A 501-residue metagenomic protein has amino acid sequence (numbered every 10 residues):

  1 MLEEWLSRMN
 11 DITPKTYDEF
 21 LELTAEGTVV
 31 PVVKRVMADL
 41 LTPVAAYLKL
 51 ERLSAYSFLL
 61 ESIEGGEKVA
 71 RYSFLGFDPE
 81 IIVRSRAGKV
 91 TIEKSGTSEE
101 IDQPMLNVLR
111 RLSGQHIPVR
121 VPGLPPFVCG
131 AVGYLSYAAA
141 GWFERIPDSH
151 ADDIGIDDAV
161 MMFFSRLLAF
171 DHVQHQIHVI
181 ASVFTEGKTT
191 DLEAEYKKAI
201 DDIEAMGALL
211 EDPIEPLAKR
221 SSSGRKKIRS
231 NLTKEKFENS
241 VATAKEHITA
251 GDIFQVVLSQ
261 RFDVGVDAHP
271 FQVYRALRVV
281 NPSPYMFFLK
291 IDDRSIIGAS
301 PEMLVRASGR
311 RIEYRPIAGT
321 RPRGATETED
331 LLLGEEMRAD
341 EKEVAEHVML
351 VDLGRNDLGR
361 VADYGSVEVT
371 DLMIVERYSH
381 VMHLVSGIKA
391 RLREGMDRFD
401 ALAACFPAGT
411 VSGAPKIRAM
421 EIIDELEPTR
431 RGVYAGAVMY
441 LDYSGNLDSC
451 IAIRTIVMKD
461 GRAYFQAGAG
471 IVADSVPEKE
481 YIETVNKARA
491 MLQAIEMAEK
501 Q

Functional and structural regions predicted by a protein language model:
W5-Q501: Extended alpha-helical targeting/anchoring segments, especially N-terminal organellar/secretory targeting helices
